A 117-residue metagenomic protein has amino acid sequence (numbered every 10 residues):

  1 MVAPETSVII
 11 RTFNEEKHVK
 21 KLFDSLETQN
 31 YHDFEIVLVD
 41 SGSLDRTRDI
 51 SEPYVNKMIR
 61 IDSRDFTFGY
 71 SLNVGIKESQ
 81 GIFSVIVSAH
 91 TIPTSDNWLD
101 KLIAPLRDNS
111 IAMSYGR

Functional and structural regions predicted by a protein language model:
M1-S25: N-proximal low-complexity "stem/linker" segments adjacent to membrane-targeting elements
H18-K20, D45-P53: Acidic helix N-cap motif at the loop->helix transition within catalytic regions of sugar-transfer enzymes
D24-D33: Short, acidic, metal-binding catalytic loop of nucleotide-sugar glycosyltransferases
D40-R48, I92: A conserved acidic beta->alpha catalytic loop
I61, V87-A89: Catalytic metal- and UDP-sugar-binding loop of GT-A-like glycosyltransferases, i.e., residues flanking the conserved
D62-S79, N97: Glycine-rich, basic loop-to-helix element that forms the pyrophosphate-binding segment of sugar-nucleotide handling
S84: Short aromatic/hydrophobic "clamp" motif used to bind/position activated sugar donors
I92, D96-R117: Conserved donor NDP-sugar-binding/catalytic core segment of glycosyltransferases
